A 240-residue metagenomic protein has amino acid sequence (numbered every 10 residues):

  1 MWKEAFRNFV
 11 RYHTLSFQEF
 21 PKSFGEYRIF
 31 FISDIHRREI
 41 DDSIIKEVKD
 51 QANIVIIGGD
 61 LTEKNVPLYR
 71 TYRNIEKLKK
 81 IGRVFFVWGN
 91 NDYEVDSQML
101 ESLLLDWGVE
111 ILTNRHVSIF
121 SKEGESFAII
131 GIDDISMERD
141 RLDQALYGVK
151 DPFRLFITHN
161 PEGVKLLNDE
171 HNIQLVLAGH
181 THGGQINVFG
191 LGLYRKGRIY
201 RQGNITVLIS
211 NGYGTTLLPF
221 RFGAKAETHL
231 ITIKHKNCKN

Functional and structural regions predicted by a protein language model:
M1-S23: N-terminal membrane-anchoring alpha-helices
F24-H36, S126-I135, L155-H159, T206-N211: Active-site-proximal beta-strand elements of phosphoester/diester hydrolases
F31-S33, V55-D60, R83-N90, L112-R115 (+3 more regions): Active-site neighborhood of phospho(di)ester-bond hydrolases with catalytic His/Asp-centered motifs
I35-F120: Core catalytic region of metal-dependent phosphoesterases/phosphodiesterases, especially metallo-beta-lactamase-like
K49-D50, I75-I81, Y147-K150, N168-H171 (+1 more regions): Short, conserved loop/helix-junction motifs that constitute active-site signature segments in enzyme catalytic cores
E63-V66, S121-E123, D140-R141, Q185-G192 (+1 more regions): Short, charged, surface-exposed secondary-structure boundary motifs
E101-V109, R115, S121-T158, V164-L166 (+2 more regions): Binuclear metal-dependent hydrolase catalytic cores centered on His/Asp/Glu-rich metal-binding motifs
P161-C238: Conserved beta-sheet core of the metallophosphoesterase superfamily
